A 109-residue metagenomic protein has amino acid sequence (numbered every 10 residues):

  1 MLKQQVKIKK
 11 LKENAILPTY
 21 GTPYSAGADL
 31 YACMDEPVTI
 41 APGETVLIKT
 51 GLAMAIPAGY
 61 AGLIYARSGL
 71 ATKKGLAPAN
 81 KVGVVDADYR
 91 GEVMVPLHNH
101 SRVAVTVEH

Functional and structural regions predicted by a protein language model:
M1-H109: DUTPase catalytic domain/fold
